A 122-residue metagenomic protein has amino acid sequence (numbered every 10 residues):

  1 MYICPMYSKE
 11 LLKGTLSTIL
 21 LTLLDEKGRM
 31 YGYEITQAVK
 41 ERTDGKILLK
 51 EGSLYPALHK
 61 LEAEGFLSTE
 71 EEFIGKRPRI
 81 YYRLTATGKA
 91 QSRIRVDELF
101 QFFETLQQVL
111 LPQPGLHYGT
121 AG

Functional and structural regions predicted by a protein language model:
M1-K9: Short, Lys/Arg-enriched N-terminal segment that forms or immediately precedes the first helix of a structured domain
Y2-I3, A90-G122: Amphipathic alpha-helical dimerization/coiled-coil segments that flank or bridge DNA-binding/regulatory modules
E10-S53: N-terminal helix-turn-helix DNA-binding core of bacterial DNA-binding proteins
T22, Q37, P56, R93 (+1 more regions): A cross-family signal for key residues in well-ordered alpha-helices that form functional helical elements
L54-L61: Basic amphipathic alpha-helical segments that dock to polyanions
G65: Glycine-centered, phosphate/nucleic-acid-interacting loop/turn motifs that mediate DNA/RNA or nucleotide
T69: Short beta-strand "wing" residues that participate in macromolecule-binding interfaces
I74-V96: Basic, amphipathic "hinge/linker" alpha-helix immediately C-terminal to the N-terminal HTH DNA-binding motif
